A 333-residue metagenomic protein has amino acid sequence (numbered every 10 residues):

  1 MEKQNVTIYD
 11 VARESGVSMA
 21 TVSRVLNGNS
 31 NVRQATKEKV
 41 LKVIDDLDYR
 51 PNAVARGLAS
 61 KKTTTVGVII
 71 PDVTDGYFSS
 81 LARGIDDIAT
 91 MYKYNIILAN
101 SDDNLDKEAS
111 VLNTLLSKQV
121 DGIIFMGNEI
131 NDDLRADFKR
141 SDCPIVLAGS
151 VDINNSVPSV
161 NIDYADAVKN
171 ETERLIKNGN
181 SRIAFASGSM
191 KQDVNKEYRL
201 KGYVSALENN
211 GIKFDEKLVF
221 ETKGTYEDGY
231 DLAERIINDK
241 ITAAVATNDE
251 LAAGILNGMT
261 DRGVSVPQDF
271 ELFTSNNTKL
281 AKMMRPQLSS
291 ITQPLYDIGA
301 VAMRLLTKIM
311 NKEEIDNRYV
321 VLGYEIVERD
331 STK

Functional and structural regions predicted by a protein language model:
M1-T64, K333: N-terminal helix-turn-helix DNA-binding module of bacterial transcription factors
E2-T7, D45-R83, M91-Y94, D102-N104 (+1 more regions): N-terminal helix-turn-helix/winged-helix DNA-binding helices and compositionally similar short basic alpha-helical
M19-R24, L58-T74, R182-S189: Short beta-strand segments enriched in small/hydrophobic residues
P71-S79, A99-K107, V160-N170, A186-L232 (+5 more regions): Hinge/beta->alpha junction and helix N-cap segments in small-molecule ligand-binding domains
T90-A136: Central regulatory/effector-binding core of bacterial HTH transcription factors
D103, F125-N170, I212, E250 (+1 more regions): Flexible loop/hinge segments that line or gate small-molecule binding clefts
S181-R182, F214-L218, V266-L272: Short acidic capping loops at alpha-helix termini that bridge into adjacent secondary structure
L232-K333: Flexible loop/turn connectors
